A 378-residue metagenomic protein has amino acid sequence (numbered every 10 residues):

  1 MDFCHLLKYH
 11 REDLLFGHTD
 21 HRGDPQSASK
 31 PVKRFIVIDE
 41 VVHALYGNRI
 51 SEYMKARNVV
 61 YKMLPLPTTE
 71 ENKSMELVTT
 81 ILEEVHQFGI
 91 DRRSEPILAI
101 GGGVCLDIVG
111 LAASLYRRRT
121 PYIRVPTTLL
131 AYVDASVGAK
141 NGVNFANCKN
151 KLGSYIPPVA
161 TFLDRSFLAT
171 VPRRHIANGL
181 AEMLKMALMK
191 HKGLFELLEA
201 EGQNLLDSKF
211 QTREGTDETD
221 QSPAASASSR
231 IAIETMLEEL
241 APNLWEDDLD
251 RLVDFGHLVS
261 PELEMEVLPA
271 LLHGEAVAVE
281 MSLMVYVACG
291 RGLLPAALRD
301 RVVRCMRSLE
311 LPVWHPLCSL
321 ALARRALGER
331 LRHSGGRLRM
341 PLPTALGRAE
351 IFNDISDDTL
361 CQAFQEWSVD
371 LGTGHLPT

Functional and structural regions predicted by a protein language model:
M1-E95: ATP/NTP phosphate-donor binding region
H18-Q26, T212-D217, D370-T378: Eukaryotic N-terminal low-complexity, Ser/Thr- and Lys/Arg-rich leader segments that predominantly function as
I36, P126, D164, H257 (+2 more regions): Residue-level signal for inorganic ion chemistry
G89-A112, Y116-T127: A short, small-residue-rich loop immediately preceding and capping a beta-strand
G89-R92, L115-R117, N144-F145, L152-I156 (+3 more regions): Solvent-exposed alpha-helices and their adjacent loops that cap or buttress functional pockets in soluble metabolic
L111-D207: A glycine/threonine-rich phosphate-anchoring loop and its flanking beta-alpha core in nucleotide/phosphate-binding
A181-L184, L293-T378: C-terminal charged capping/lid subdomain of soluble metabolic enzymes
L197, E201-A321: Active-site segments that bind and position negatively charged phosphate/pyrophosphate groups
